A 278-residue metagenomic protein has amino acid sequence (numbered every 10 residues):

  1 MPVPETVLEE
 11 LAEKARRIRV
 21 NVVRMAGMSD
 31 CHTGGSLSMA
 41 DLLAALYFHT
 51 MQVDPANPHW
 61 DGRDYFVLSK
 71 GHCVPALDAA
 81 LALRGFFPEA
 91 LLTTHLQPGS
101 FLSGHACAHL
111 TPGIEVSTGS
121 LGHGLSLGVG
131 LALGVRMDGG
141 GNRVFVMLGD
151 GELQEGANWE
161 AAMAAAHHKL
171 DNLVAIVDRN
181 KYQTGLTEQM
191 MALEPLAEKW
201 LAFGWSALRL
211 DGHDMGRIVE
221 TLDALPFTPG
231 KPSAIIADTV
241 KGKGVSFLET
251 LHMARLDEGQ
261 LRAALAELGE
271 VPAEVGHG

Functional and structural regions predicted by a protein language model:
M1-I18: N-terminal hydrophobic or amphipathic helices/low-complexity stretches enriched in small/hydrophobic/Pro/Gly
E10, L37-H167: Cofactor-binding active-site loop characterized by glycine-rich and histidine/acidic residues
K14-D30, D178-N180: N-terminal capping segment at the start of a domain
D64-F66, N142-V146, L173, P229-T239: Generic beta-sheet signal
H72-C73, L77, N180-K181, D214 (+1 more regions): Glycine-rich beta-alpha junction loops
D78-A79, C107, A157-W159, G185-E188 (+1 more regions): Short acidic, glycine/serine/threonine-rich loops at helix termini
G113, S117-S120, L125-F227: Thiamine diphosphate
M215, E220-G278: Glycine/aspartate-rich loop-and-adjacent alpha/beta segment that forms the canonical ThDP
